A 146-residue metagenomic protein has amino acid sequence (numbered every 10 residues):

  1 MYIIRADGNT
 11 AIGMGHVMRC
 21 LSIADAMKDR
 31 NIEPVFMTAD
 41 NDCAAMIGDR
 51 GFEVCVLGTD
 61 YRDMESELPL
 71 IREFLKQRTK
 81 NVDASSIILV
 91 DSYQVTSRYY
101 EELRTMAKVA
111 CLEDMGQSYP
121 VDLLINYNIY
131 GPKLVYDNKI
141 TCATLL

Functional and structural regions predicted by a protein language model:
M1, S86-I87, L123: Structural motif
M1-G13: Nucleotide-activated donor-dependent transferases that construct or modify glycoconjugates
V17-M27: Short amphipathic alpha-helix
D29-I71: Conserved nucleotide-sugar phosphate-binding/catalytic loop shared by glycosyltransferases and other
I32, S86-I87, L103-C111: Short beta-strand/loop segments at the ligand-binding rim of alpha/beta enzyme cores
A39-C43, Y93, C111-S118, N128-G131: Short, polar loop motifs at secondary-structure junctions
L75-Q94, C111: Short N-terminal targeting/anchoring amphipathic segment
V121-L146: A nucleotide-sugar donor-handling region in carbohydrate enzymes
